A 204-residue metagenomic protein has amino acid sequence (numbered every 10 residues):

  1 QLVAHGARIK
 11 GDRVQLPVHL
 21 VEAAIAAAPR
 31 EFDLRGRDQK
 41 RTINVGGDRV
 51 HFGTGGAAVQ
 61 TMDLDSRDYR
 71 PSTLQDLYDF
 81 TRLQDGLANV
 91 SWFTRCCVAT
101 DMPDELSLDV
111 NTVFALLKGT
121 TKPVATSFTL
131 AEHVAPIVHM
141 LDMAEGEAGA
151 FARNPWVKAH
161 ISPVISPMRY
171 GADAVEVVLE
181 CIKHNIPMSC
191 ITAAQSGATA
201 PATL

Functional and structural regions predicted by a protein language model:
Q1-D76: Acidic/polar, glycine-rich intrinsically disordered N-terminal extensions of enzymes
P71-L204: Helix-rich catalytic cores of soluble enzyme domains
